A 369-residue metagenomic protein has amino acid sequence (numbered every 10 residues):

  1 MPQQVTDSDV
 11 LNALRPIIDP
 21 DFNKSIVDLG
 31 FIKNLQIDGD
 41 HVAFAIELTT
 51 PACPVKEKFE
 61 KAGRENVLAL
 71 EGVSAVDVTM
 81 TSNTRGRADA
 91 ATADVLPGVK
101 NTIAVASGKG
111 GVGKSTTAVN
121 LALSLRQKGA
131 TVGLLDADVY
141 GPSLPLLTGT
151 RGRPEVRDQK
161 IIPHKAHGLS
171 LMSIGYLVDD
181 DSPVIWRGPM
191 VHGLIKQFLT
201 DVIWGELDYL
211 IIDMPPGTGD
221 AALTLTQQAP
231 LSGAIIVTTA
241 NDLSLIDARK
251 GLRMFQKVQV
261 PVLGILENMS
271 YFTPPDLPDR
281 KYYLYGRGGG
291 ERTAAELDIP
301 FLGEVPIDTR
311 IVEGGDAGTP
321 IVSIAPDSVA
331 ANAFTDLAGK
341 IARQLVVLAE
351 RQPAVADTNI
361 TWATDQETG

Functional and structural regions predicted by a protein language model:
M1-K33: N-proximal, solvent-exposed amphipathic alpha-helical segments enriched in charged/polar residues
D28-F31, Q36-V42, T49-A106, L345 (+2 more regions): Extreme N-terminal, non-catalytic leader segments that precede Walker-type/kinase nucleotide-binding cores
A52-P54, L177-P189, I236-L243: Flexible beta-alpha connector loops of hexameric P-loop NTPases
T102-D138, L252: Walker A/P-loop phosphate-binding motif and the immediately C-terminal alpha-helix
L125-W186, H192-L199, E291: Phosphate-binding loop that captures ATP/GTP phosphates
Q197, D201-W204, D208-A317: Conserved catalytic-core segment of NTP-binding enzymes
G318-S328: C-terminal boundary of histidine-terminating zinc-finger modules
D336, K340, E350-G369: A short, charged, Gly/Pro-tolerant segment at domain boundaries
